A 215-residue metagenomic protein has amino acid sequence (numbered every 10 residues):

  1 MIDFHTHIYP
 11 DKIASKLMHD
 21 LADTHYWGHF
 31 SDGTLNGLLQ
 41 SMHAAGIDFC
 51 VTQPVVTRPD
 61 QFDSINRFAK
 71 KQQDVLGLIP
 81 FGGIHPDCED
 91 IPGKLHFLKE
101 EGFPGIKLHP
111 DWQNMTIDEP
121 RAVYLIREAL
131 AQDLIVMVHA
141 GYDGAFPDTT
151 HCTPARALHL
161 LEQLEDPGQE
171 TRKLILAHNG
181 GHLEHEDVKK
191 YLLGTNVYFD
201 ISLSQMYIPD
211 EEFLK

Functional and structural regions predicted by a protein language model:
M1-D60: An N-terminally biased module of ancient metal coordination in phosphate/nucleic-acid-related enzymes
I2-T6, C50-T52, L78-G82, P104-L108 (+3 more regions): Hydrophobic faces of well-ordered beta-strands that scaffold small-molecule active sites in alpha/beta enzyme cores
K12-L17, D63-I65, K94-L95, D148-H151 (+2 more regions): Short aromatic-enriched loop/helix-cap "lid" or pocket-rim segments at secondary-structure transitions that line
D20-D32, P54, I79-C88, H109-I117: Active-site mouth loops of central-metabolism enzymes
L39-G46, N66-I79, G93-F103, V123-Q132 (+3 more regions): Acidic (Asp/Glu)-rich catalytic clusters
G46-Q61, F68-K70, V75-H85, K107: Short, well-structured secondary-structure segments
D60, P86-E89, E101-E186: Divalent metal-binding pocket/active-site signature
I175, N179-K215: H/E-rich (His + Asp/Glu) clusters that bind or coordinate divalent metals
